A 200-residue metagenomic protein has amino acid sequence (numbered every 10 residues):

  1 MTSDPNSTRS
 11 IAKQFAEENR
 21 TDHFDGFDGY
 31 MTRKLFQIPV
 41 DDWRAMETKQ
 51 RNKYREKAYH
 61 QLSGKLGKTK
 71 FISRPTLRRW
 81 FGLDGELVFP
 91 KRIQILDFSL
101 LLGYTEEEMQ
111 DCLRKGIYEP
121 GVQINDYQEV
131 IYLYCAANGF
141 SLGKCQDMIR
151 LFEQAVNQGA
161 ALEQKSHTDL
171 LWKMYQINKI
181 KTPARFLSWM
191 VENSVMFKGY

Functional and structural regions predicted by a protein language model:
T2-K65, D147-T168: A short, Lys/Arg-rich alpha-helix, primarily the initiator
S3, E106-L162: Short amphipathic recognition helices of helix-turn-helix/homeodomain-type DNA-binding modules
R44, Q50-E56, E86-Q94, V122-Y127: Short acidic alpha-helix initiation/capping motifs at coil-to-helix transition points, especially at protein N-termini
G64-K68, L100: Alpha-helical residues within the helix-turn-helix
G67-P90, Q94, R114-Y118: Recognition helix of helix-turn-helix/homeodomain-like DNA-binding domains that insert into the DNA major groove
P90-E108: DNA major-groove recognition helix of helix-turn-helix/homeodomain DNA-binding modules
G159-Y200: Long, charge-rich C-terminal accessory regions
